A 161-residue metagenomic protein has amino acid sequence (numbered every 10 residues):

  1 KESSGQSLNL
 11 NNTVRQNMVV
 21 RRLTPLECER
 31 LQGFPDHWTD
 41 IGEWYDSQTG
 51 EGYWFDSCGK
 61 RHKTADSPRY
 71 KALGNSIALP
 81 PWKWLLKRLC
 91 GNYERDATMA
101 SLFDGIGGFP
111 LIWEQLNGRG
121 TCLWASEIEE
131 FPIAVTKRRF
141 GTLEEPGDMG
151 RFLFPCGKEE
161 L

Functional and structural regions predicted by a protein language model:
K1-A100, Q115-L116, I128-F131: Class I SAM-dependent DNA methyltransferase catalytic core with a primary bias toward cytosine-5 DNMT/HhaI-like enzymes
Y93-L161: Core alpha/beta nucleotide-donor-binding catalytic domains of modification enzymes
